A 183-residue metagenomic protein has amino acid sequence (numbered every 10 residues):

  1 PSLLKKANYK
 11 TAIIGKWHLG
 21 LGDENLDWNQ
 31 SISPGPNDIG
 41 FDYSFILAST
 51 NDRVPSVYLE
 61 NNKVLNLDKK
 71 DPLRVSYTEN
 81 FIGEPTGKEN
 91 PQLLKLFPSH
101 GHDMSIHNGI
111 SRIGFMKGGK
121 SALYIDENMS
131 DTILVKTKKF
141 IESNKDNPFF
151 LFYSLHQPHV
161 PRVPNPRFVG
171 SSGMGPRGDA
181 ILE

Functional and structural regions predicted by a protein language model:
P1-E183: Formylglycine-dependent sulfatase
